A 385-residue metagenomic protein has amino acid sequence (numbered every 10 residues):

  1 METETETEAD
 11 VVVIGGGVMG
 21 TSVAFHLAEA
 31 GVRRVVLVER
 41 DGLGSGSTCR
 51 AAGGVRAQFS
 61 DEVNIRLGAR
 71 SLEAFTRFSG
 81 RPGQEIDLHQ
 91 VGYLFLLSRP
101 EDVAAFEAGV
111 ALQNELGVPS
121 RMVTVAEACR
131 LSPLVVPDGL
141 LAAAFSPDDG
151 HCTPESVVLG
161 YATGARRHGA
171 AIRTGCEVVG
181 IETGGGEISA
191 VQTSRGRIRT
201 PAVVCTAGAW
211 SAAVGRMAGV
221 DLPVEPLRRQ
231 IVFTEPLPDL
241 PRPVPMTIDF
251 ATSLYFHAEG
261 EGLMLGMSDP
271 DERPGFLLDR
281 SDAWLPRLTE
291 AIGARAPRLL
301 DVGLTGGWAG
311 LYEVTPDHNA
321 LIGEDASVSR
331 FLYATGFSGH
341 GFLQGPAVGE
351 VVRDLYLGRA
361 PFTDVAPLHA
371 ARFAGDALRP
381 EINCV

Functional and structural regions predicted by a protein language model:
E6-M19, V36: Beta1/beta-strand and adjacent pyrophosphate-binding region of the FAD-binding site in flavoprotein oxidoreductases
A28-T48: Glycine-rich FAD pyrophosphate-binding loop
G53-L131, S253-Y255, R273-P274, I292: Dinucleotide-binding Rossmann-like beta1-alpha1 core, especially the glycine-rich loop that anchors the ADP
R66-A69, L97-A105, F145-T163, D279-W284: Short beta-strand to alpha-helix junction loop
A144-P201: Helical element adjacent to the flavin cofactor pocket in flavoenzyme catalytic cores
R197-P243: Central helical "cap/lid" subdomain
D221, P236-F331: Active-site lid/adjacent beta-loop-alpha segment flanking the redox-cofactor pocket in flavoenzymes
G293-V385: C-terminal catalytic lobe of FAD-dependent flavoproteins
